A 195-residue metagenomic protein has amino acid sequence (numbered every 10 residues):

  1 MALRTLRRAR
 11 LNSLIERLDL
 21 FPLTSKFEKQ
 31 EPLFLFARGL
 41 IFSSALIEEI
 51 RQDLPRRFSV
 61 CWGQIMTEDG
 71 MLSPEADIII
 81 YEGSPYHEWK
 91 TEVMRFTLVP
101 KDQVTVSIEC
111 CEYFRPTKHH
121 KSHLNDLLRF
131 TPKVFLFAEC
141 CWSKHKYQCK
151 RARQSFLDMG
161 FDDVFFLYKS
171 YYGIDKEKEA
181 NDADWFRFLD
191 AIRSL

Functional and structural regions predicted by a protein language model:
M1-A76, I80-L195: Intrinsically disordered, low-complexity Ser/Thr/Pro/Gly-rich regulatory segments
